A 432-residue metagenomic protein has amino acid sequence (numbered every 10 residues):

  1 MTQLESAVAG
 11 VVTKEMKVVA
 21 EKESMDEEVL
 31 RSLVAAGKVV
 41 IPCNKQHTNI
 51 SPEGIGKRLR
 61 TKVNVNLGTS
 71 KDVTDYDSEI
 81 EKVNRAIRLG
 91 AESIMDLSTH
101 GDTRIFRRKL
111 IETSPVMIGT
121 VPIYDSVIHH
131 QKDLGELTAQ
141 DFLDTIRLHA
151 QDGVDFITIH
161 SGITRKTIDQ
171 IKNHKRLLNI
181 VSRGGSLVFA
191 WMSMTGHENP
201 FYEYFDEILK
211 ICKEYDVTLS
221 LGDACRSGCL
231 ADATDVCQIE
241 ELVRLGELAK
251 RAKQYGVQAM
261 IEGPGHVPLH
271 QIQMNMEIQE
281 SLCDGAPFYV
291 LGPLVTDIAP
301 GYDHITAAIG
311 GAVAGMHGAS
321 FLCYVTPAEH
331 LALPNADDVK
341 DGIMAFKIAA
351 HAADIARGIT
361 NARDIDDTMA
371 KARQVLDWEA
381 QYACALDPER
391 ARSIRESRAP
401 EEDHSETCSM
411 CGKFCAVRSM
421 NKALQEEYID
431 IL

Functional and structural regions predicted by a protein language model:
M1-T2, L432: Basic/polar N-terminal segments that are highly enriched at the extreme N-terminus, encompassing both cleavable
T2-T296, Y302, A308-F321: Alpha/beta enzyme core
D169-S193, S227, A231-A233, H270 (+1 more regions): Catalytic or ion-coupling anion/metal-binding cores of large enzyme and transporter domains
I298-A307, A312-I359: C-terminal catalytic subdomain
